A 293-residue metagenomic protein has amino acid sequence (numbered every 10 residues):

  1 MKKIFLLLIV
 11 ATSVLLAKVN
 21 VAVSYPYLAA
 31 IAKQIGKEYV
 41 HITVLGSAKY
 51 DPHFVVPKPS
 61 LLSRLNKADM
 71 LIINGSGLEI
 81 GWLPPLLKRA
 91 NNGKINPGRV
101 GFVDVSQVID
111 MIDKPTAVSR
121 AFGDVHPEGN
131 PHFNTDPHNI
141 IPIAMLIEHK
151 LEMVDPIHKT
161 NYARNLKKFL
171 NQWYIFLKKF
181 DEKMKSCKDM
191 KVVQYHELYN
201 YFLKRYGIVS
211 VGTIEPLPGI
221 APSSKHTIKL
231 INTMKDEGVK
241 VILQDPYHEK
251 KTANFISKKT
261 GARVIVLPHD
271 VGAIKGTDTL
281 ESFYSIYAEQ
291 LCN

Functional and structural regions predicted by a protein language model:
I4-L15: Sec-dependent N-terminal signal peptides
A17-N293: Extracytoplasmic metal-acquisition and chelation regions
